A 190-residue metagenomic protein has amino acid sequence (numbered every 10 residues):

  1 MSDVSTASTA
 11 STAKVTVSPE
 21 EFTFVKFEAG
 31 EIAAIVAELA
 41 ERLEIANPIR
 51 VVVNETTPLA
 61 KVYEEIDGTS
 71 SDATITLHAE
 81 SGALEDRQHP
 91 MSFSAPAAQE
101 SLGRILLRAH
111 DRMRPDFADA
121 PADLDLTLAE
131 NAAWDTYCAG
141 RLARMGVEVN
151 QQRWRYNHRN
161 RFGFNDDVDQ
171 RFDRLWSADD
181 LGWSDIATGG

Functional and structural regions predicted by a protein language model:
S2-A7, S11-G82, G140-R141, M145-V147: Auxiliary, metal-adjacent structural segments of Zn-dependent hydrolase domains
F22-V25, Q88-E100, D123-A132: Short, charged/polar micro-motifs that form catalytic or ligand-binding hotspots
A79-S81, H89, L102-G103: Long acidic/polar interaction regions in large eukaryotic complex-forming proteins
G82-R87, M113-A122: Short amphipathic alpha-helical segments and their helix-coil junctions
F93-F117: Active-site recognition of the HExxH zinc-binding catalytic motif
D111-P115, L142-V147, D180: Hydrophobic/aromatic-lined pockets within catalytic cores
A122-N157: Post-HExxH zinc-binding segment in Zn-dependent metallohydrolases
R161-G190: Pan-zinc metallopeptidase signature
